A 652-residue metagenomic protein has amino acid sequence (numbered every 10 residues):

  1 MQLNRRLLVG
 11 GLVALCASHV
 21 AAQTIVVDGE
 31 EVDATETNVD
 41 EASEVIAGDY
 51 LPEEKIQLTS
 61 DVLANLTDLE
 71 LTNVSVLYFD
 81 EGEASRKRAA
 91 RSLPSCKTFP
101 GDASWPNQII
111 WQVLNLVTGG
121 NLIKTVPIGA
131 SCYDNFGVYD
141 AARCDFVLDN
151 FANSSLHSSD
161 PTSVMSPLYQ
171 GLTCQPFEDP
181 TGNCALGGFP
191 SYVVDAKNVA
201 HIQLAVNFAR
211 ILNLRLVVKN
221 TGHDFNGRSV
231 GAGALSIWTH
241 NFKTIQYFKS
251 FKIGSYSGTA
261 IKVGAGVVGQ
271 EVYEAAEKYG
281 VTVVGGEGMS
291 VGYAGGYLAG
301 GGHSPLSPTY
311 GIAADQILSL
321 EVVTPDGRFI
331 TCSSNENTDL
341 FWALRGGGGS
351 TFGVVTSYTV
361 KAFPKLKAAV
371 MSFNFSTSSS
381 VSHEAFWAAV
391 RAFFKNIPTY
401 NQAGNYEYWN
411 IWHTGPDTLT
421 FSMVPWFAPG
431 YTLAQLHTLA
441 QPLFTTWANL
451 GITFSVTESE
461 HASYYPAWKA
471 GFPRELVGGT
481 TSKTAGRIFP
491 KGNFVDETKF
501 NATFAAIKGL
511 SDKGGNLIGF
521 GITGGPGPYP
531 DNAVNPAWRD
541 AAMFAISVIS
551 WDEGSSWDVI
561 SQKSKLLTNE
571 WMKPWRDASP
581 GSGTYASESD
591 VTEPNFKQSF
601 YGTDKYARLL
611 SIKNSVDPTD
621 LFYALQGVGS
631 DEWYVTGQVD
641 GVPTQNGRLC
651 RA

Functional and structural regions predicted by a protein language model:
M1-V26: Fungal secretory targeting signals
Q23-A652: Soluble FAD-dependent oxygen oxidases
